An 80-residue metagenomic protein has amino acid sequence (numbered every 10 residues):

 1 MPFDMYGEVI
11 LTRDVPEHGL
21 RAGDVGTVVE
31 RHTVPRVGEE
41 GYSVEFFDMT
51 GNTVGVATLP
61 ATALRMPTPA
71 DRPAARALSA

Functional and structural regions predicted by a protein language model:
F3-P67, S79: Basic/aromatic-rich interaction segments and small domains that mediate binding to polyanionic partners
